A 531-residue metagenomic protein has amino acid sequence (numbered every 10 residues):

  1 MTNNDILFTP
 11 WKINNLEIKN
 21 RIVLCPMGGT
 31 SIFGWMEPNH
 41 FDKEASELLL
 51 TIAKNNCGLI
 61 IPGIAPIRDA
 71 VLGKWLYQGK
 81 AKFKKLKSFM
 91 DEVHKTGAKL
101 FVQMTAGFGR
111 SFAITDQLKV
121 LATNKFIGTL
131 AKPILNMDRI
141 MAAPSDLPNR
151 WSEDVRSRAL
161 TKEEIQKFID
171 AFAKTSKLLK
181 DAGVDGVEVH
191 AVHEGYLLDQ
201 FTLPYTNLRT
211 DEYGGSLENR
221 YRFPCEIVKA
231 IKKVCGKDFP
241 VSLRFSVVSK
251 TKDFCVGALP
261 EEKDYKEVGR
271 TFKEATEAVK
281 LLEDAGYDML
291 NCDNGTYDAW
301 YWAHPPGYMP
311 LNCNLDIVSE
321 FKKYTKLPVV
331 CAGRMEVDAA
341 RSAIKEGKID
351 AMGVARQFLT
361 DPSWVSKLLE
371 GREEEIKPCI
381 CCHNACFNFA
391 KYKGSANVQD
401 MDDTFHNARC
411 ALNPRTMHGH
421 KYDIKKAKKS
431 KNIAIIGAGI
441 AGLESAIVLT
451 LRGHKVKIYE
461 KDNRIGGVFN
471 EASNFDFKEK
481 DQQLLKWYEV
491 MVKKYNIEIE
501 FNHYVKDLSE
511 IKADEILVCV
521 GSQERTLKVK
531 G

Functional and structural regions predicted by a protein language model:
M1-I436, I440-L451, V456, R464 (+1 more regions): Flavin-dependent oxidoreductase catalytic cores
G34, F475-D476, K530: N-terminal low-complexity, intrinsically disordered patches enriched in charged
K345, M491, S509-E510: Structural alpha-helical scaffold elements that stabilize or flank donor/cofactor-binding regions in carbohydrate
C382, C386-A390, K426, Y495-G531: FAD-binding core/adjacent interface of flavoenzyme oxidoreductases
I435-E498: Beta1-alpha1 glycine-rich phosphate/pyrophosphate-binding loop at the start of Rossmann-like nucleotide-binding domains
